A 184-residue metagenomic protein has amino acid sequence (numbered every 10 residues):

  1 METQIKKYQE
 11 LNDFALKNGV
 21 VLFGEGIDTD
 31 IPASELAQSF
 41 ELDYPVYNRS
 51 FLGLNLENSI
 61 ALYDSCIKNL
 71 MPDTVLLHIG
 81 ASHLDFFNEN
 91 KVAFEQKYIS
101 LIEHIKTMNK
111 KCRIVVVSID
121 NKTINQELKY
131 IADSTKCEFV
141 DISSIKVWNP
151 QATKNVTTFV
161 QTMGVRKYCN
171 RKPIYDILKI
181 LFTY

Functional and structural regions predicted by a protein language model:
M1-L52, E57, Y63-M71: Serine-esterase "nucleophile elbow" of acetyl-processing enzymes
Q38-D43, A61-Y184: Alpha-helical cap/lid subdomain in secreted, periplasmic, or secretory-pathway luminal O-acyl-processing enzymes
